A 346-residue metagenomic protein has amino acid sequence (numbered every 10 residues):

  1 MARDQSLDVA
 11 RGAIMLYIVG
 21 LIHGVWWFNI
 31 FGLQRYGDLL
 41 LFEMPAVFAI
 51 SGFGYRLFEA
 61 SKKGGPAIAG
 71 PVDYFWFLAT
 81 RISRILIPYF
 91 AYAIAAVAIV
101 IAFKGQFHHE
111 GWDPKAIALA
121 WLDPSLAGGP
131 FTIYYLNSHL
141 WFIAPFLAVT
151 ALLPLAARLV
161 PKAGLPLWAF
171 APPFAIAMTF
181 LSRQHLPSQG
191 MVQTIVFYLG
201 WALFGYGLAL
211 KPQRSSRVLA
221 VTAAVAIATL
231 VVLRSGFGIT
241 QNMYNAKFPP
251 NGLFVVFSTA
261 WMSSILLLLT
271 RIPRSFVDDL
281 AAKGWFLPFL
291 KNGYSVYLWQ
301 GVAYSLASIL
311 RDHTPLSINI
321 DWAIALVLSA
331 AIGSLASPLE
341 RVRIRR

Functional and structural regions predicted by a protein language model:
Q5-K62, I85-I94, L326-S329: Functionally critical transmembrane alpha-helices in membrane proteins and complexes, commonly lining
L16-H23, A171-H185, A224-G238, G301-L306: Aromatic-anchored segments of alpha-helical transmembrane domains
G32-M44, G129-P145, R183-L203, S235-S263 (+2 more regions): Interfacial loop-to-helix transition and helix-capping segments at the boundaries of transmembrane helices
E43-R81, A91-H108, I272-F276, A303 (+2 more regions): Juxtamembrane transmembrane-helix termini
I85, Y89-P145, A171-I176: Membrane-interface helix-loop-helix regions
T150-A175, Y206-V225: Solvent-exposed interhelical
Q213-L287, K291-N292, V302: Alpha-helical transmembrane segments and terminal signal-anchor/GPI-anchor hydrophobic tails, characterized by long
L268-Y294, L298-R346: C-terminal "closing" transmembrane helix and its immediate cytosolic amphipathic cap in multi-pass membrane proteins
